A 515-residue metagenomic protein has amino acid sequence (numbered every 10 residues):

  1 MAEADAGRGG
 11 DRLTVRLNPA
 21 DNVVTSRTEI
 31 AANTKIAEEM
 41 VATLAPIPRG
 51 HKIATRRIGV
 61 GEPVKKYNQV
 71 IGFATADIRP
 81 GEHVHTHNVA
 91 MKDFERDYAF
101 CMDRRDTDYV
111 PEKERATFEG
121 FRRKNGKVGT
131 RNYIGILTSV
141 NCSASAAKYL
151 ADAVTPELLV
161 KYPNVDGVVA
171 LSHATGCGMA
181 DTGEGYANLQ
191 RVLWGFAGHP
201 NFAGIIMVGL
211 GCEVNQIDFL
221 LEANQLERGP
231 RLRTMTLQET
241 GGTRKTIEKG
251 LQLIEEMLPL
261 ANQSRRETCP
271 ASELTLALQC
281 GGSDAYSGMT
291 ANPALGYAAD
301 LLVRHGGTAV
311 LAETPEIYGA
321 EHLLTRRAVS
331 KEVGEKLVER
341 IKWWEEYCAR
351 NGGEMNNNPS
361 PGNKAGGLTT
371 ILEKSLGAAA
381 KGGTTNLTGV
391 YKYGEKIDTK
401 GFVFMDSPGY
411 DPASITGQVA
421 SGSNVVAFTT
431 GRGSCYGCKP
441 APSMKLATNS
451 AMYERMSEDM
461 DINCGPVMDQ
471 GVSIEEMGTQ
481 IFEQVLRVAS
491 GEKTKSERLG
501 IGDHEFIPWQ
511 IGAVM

Functional and structural regions predicted by a protein language model:
A2-V425, R432-M515: Metallocofactor- and cofactor-centric catalytic cores in central/energy metabolism, strongly enriched
